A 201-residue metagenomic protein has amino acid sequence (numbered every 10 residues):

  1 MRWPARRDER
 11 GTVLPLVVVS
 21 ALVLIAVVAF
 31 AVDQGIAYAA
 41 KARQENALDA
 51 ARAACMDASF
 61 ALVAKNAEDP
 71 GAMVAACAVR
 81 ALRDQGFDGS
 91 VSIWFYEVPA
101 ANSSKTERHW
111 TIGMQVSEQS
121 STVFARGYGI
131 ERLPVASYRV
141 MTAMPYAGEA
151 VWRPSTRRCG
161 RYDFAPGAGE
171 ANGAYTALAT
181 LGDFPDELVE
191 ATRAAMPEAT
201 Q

Functional and structural regions predicted by a protein language model:
M1, R6-R7, V98, M114 (+1 more regions): Short, isolated positions within intrinsically disordered regulatory regions of eukaryotic proteins
M1-A76: Alpha-helical assembly-interface signal, strongest on the long, hydrophobic N-terminal helix that forms
R7-D8, V32, Q44, R83 (+1 more regions): Intrinsic disorder/low-complexity signal
V17, Y38-K41, Q119-R126, G169-T176: Broad hydrophobic/π-residue packing in well-ordered secondary structure
Y38, A50-V123, P145: Short amphipathic secondary-structure patches
K65, G71, V79, A101-W110 (+1 more regions): N-linked glycosylation sequons
V116-M144: Small-polar (Ser/Thr/Gly)-enriched, low-hydrophobicity segments that adopt extended beta-strand/coil conformations
